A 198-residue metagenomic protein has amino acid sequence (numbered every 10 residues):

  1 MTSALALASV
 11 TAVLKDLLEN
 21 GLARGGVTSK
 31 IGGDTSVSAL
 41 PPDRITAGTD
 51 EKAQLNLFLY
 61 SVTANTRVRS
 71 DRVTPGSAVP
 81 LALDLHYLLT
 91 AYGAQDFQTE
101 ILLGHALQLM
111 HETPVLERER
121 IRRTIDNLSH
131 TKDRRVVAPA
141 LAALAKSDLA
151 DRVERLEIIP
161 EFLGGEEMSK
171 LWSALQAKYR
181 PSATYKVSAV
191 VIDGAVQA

Functional and structural regions predicted by a protein language model:
M1-R69, A142-R152, E157-I159, L163-G164: Small/polar-rich, solvent-exposed N-terminal microdomains that initiate assembly or binding
V10, L14, A23, S61-R69 (+6 more regions): Long, contiguous binding/interaction regions
N20, G104-V115: Short, intrinsically disordered, mixed-charge
A53-Y92: Active-site-adjacent structural patch at catalytic or cofactor/ligand-binding sites
S70-G76, T99-L107, I121-I125: "Short basic amphipathic alpha-helical interaction patches in structured regions
T74-P80, Q95-F97, A174-K178: Short, solvent-exposed beta-strand/turn "edge" segments of beta-rich domains on protein surfaces
V79-A94, G104-H105, P181-A189: Oligomerization/assembly interface segments of phage tail-like spikes and tubes
I101, E112-V187, I192: Acidic-leaning, charged glycine-interspersed low-complexity segments
